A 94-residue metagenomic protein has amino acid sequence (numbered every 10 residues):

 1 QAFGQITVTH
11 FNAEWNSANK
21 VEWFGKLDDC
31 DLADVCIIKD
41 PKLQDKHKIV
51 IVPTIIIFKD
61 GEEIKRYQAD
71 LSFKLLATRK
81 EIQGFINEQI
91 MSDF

Functional and structural regions predicted by a protein language model:
Q1-D31: Local sequence-structure signature of Cys/Sec-based thiol-disulfide redox active-site neighborhoods
F11-A13, I37-I38, D70: Active-site-proximal beta-strand/loop segments in catalytic clefts of secreted hydrolases
K20-F24, Q44, Q83-I86: Extracytoplasmic/secreted envelope proteins and their assembly/folding machinery, especially bacterial periplasmic
D31-K39: A short beta-strand-loop structural module common to alpha/beta enzyme folds
V35, H47, K74-T78: Extracytoplasmic/periplasmic, Sec-exported soluble proteins
D40-Q44, F73-K74: A short acidic, often aromatic-flanked loop/helix-cap motif at beta-alpha or helix-coil junctions that lines enzyme
H47-K59: Structural micro-motif
I57-F94: Non-catalytic, surface beta->alpha helical segment in thiol-disulfide oxidoreductase systems
